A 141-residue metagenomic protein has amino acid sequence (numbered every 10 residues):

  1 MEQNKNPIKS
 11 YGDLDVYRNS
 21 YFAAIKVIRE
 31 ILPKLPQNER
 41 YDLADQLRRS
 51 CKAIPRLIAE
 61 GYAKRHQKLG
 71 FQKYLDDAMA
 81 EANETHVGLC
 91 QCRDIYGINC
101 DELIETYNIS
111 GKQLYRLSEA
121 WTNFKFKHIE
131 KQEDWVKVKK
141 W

Functional and structural regions predicted by a protein language model:
M1-W141: Amphipathic alpha-helical assembly/interaction segments
